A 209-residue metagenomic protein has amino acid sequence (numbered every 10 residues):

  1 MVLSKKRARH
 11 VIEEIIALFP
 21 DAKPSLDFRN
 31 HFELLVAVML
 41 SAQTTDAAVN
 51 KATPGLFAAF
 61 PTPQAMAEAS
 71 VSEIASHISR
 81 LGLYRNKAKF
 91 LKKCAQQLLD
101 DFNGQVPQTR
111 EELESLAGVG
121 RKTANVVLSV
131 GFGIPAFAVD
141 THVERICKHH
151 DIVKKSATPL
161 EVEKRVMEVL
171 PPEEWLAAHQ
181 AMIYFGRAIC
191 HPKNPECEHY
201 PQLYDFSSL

Functional and structural regions predicted by a protein language model:
V2-L209: Catalytic cores of DNA base-excision repair glycosylases
